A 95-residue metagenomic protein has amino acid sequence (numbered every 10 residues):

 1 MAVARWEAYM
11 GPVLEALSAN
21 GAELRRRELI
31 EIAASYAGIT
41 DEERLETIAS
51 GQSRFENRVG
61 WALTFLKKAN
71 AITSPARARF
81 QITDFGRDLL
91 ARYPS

Functional and structural regions predicted by a protein language model:
A2-A4, A34-G60: Short, positively charged loop/turn segments that connect secondary-structure elements
A2-R27: Positively charged, polyanion-binding regions of nucleic-acid-associated proteins
S18-A22, S35-I39, P75-A76: Short helix-capping/hinge SLiMs at alpha-helix to coil transitions
E31: Alpha-helical residues within the helix-turn-helix
L63-T64: Short, hydrophobic-biased segments on the C-terminal half of alpha helices that form "recognition helices"
K67-R77: A short, conserved structural fragment
A78-D84: Minor-groove-contacting beta-hairpin "wing" of winged helix-turn-helix DNA-binding domains
F85-S95: Short, amphipathic alpha-helical interaction segments positioned at domain boundaries
